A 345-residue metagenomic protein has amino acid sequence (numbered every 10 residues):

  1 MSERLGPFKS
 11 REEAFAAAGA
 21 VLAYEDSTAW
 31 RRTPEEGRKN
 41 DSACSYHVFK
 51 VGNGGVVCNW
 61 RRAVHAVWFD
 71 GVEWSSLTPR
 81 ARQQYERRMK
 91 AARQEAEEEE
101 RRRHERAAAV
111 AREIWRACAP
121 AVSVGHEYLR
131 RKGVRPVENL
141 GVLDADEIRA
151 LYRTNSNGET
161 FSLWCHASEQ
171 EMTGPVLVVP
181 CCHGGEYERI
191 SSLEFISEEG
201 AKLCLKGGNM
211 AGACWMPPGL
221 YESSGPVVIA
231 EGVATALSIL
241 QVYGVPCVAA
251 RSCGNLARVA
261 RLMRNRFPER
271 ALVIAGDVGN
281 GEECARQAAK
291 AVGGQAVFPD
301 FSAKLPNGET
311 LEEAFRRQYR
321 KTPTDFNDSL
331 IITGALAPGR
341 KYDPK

Functional and structural regions predicted by a protein language model:
M1-P7, S224-G225, L237-K345: TOPRIM fold recognition
M1-R130, G279: Non-catalytic accessory segments of DNA primases and related replication-initiation nucleases
S10, V124, A234-T235, C284: Short Gly/charged-rich anion-binding patches and loops
A17, R131-V134, Q241-V242, A291: Residues at alpha-helix termini
D26-T28, G141-V142, P299-A303: Acidic carboxylate-rich catalytic motifs and surrounding loops in phosphoryl-/glycosyl-chemistry enzymes
W68-W164, S168-G174, C181-L205: Extended, non-catalytic subsegments within catalytic or DNA/protein-binding/adaptor domains
I148-P268: Phosphate-handling DNA/RNA-contact segment within nucleic-acid enzymes
